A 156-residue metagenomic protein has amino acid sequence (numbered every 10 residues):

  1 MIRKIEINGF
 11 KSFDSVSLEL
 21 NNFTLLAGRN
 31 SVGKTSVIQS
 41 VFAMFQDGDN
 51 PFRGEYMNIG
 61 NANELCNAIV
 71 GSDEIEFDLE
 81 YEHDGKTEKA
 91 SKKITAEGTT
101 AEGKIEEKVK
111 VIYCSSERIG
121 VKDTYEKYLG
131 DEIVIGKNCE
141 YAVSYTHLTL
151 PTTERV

Functional and structural regions predicted by a protein language model:
M1-A43: Pre-Walker A-like glycine/lysine-rich segment at the N-terminus of P-loop NTPase domains
S15-L18, G28, N61, K86 (+1 more regions): Short linear sequence elements within intrinsically disordered, low-complexity coil regions
K34, P151-T152: Intrinsically disordered/low-complexity terminal segments and short unstructured peptides
D47-L150: Phosphate-coordinating catalytic segments in nucleotide- and nucleic-acid-processing enzymes
